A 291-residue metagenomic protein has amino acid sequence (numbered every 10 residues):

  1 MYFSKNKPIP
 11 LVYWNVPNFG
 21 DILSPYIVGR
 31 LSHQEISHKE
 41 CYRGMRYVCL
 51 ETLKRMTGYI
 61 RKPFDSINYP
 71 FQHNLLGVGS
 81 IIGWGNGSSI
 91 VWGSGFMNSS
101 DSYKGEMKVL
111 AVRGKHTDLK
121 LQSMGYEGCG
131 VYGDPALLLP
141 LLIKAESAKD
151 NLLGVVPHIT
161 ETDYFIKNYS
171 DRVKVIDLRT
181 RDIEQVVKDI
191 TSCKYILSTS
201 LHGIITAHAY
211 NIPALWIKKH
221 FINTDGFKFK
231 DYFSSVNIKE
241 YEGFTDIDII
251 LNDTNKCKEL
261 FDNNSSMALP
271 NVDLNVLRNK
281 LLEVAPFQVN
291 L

Functional and structural regions predicted by a protein language model:
M1-L291: Active-site anion-handling motifs in enzyme catalytic cores
